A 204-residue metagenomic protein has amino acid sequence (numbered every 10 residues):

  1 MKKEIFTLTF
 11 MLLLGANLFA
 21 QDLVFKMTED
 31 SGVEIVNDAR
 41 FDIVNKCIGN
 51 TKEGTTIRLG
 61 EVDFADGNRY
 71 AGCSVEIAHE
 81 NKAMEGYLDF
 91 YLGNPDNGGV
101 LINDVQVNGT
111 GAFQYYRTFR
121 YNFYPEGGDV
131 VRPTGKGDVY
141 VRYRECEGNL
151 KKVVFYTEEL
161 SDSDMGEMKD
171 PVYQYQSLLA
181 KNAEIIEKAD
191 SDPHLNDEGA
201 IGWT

Functional and structural regions predicted by a protein language model:
E4-L14: Sec-dependent N-terminal signal peptides
A16-A20: Sec/Tat signal peptide C-region and signal peptidase I cleavage site
Q21-T204: Extracytoplasmic
